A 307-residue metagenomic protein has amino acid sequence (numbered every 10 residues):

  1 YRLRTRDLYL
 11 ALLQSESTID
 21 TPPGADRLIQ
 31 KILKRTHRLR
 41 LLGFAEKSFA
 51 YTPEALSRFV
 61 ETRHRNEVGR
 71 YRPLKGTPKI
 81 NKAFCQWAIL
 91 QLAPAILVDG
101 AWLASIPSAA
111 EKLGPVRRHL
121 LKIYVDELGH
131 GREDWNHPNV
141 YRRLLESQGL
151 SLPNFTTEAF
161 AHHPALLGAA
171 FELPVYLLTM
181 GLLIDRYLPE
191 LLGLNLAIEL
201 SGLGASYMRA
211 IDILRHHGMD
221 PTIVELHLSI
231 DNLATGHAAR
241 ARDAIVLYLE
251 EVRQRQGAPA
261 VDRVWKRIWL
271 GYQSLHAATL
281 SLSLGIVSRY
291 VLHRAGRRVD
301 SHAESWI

Functional and structural regions predicted by a protein language model:
Y1-I307: Non-heme di-metal
